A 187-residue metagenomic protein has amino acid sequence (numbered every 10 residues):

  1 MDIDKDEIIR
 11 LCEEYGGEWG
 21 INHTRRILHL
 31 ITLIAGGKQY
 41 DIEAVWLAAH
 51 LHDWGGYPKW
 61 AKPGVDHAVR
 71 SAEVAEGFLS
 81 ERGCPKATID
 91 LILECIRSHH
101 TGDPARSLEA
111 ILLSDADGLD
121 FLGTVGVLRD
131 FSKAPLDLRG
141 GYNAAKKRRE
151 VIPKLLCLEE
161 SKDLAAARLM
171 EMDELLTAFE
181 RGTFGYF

Functional and structural regions predicted by a protein language model:
M1-R10, A48: Short alpha-helical hairpin
D2, E13-Y40, L51, T101-F187: Divalent metal-dependent phosphate-bond-processing catalytic cores, especially two-metal-ion Mg2+/Mn2+ enzymes that act
C12-G16, A35, W54-K62, L79 (+2 more regions): Short amphipathic alpha-helical interaction patches enriched in hydrophobic/aromatic residues with interspersed Lys/Arg
I27, D66-E81: An active-site-proximal "capping" alpha-helix that borders the catalytic cofactor pocket
T32, E76, L93: Short glycine-/small-residue-rich flexible loop motifs, especially phosphate/cofactor-binding loops
Y40-D41, G83-L91: Short, flexible active-site-proximal loops enriched in glycine and acidic residues
I42-A61, H67, S71, L91-T101: His-Asp-centered metal-binding catalytic motifs of divalent-metal-dependent phosphohydrolases/nucleases
